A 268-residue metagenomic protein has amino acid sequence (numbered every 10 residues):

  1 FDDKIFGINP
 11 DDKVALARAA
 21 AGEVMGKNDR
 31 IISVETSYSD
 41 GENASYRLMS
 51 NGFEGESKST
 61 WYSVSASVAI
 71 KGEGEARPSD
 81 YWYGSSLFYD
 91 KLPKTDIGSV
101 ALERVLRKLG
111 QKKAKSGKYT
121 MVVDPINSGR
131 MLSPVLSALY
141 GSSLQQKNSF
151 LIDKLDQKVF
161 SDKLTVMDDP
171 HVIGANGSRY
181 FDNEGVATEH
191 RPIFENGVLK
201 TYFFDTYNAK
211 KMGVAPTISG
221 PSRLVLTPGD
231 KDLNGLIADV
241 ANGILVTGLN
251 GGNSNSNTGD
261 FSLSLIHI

Functional and structural regions predicted by a protein language model:
F1-R179, N183-V186, E195-V198, S222 (+1 more regions): Active-site bordering "gate/hinge" segments that shape substrate access to catalytic or cofactor-binding pockets
K154-I266: Dual-mode signal for accessory low-complexity, basic/Gly-rich regions
